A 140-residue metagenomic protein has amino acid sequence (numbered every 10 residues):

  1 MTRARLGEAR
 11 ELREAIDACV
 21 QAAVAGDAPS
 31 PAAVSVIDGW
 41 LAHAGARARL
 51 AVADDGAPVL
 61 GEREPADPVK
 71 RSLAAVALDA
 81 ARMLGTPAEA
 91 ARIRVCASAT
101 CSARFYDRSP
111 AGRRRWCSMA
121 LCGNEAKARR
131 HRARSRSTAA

Functional and structural regions predicted by a protein language model:
M1-V95, S102-A103, A139-A140: Short helix-coil boundary/hinge micro-motifs
K70, G112, A133-S135: Short, intrinsically disordered low-complexity segments
V95-T100, M119-L121: Short, cysteine/histidine-rich loop/knuckle motifs that typically chelate Zn2+
C101-S102, G112, K127: A general marker of short, structured functional hotspots
D107-R108: Conserved binding/catalytic microenvironments
G112-G123: Cysteine-rich micro-motifs
L121-T138: Basic DNA-binding region of bZIP-type proteins
